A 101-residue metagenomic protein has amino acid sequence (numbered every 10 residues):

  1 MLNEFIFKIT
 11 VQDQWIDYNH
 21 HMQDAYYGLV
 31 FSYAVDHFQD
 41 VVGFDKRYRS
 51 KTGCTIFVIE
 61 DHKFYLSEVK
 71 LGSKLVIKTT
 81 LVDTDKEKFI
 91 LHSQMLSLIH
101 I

Functional and structural regions predicted by a protein language model:
M1-I59: Hot-dog-fold acyl-thioester-processing enzymes
Q39-I90: Hydrophobic beta-strand-centered segment that forms part of the acyl-chain substrate-binding groove
I99-I101: Conserved small/polar residues in nucleotide/adenosyl-binding loops
